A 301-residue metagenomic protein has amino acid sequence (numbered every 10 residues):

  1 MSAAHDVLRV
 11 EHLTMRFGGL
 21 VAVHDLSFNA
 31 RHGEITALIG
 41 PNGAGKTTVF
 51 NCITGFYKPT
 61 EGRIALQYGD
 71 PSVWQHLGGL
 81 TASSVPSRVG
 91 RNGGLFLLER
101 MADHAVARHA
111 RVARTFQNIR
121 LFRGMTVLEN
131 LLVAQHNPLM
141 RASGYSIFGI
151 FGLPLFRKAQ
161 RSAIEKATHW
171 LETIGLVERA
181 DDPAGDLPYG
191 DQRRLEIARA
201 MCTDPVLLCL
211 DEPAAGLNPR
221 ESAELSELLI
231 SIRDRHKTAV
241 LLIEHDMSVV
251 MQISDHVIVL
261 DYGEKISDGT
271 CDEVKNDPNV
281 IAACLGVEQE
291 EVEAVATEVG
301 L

Functional and structural regions predicted by a protein language model:
I39-P41: The feature captures the beta-strand-to-loop junction immediately N-terminal to the Walker
T54: Helix-to-loop junction immediately C-terminal to a conserved catalytic motif
S143-R179, P183, V206, E227-S231: Conserved ABC ATPase "signature" region
L208-E212: Catalytic Walker B motif of ABC-type/P-loop ATPase nucleotide-binding domains
A223-K237: Helical segment within the ABC ATPase nucleotide-binding domain
